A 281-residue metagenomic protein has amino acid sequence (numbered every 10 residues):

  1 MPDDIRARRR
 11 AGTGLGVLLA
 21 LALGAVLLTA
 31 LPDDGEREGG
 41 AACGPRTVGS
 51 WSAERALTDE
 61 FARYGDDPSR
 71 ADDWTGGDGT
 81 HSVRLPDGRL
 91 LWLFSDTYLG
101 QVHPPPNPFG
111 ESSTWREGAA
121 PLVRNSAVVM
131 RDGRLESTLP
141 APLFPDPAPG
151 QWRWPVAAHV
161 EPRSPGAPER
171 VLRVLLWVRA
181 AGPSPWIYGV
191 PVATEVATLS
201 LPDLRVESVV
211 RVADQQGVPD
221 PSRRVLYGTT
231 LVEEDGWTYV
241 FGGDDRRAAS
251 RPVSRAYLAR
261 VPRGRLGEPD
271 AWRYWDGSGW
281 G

Functional and structural regions predicted by a protein language model:
D3, A7-P32: Secretory targeting and sorting signals
A30-R179, V190: N-terminal regions that are enriched for targeting/export leaders and immediately downstream pro/stem segments
P45, S50, V129-T138, L201-R211 (+1 more regions): Beta-strand initiation motifs
D78, G88, W154, V192-E195 (+3 more regions): Residues that flank catalytic or metal-binding motifs in active/ligand-binding sites
T80-L85, H159, L199, T229-V232 (+2 more regions): Conserved catalytic-core segments centered on acid/base and nucleophilic motifs
Y98-W115, G182-T198, A248-A259: Structural motif
I187-Y188, T198-Y227: Short N-terminal edge-element motif at the start of the domain
G228, V232-G281: Active-site cradle of extracellular carbohydrate-active enzymes
